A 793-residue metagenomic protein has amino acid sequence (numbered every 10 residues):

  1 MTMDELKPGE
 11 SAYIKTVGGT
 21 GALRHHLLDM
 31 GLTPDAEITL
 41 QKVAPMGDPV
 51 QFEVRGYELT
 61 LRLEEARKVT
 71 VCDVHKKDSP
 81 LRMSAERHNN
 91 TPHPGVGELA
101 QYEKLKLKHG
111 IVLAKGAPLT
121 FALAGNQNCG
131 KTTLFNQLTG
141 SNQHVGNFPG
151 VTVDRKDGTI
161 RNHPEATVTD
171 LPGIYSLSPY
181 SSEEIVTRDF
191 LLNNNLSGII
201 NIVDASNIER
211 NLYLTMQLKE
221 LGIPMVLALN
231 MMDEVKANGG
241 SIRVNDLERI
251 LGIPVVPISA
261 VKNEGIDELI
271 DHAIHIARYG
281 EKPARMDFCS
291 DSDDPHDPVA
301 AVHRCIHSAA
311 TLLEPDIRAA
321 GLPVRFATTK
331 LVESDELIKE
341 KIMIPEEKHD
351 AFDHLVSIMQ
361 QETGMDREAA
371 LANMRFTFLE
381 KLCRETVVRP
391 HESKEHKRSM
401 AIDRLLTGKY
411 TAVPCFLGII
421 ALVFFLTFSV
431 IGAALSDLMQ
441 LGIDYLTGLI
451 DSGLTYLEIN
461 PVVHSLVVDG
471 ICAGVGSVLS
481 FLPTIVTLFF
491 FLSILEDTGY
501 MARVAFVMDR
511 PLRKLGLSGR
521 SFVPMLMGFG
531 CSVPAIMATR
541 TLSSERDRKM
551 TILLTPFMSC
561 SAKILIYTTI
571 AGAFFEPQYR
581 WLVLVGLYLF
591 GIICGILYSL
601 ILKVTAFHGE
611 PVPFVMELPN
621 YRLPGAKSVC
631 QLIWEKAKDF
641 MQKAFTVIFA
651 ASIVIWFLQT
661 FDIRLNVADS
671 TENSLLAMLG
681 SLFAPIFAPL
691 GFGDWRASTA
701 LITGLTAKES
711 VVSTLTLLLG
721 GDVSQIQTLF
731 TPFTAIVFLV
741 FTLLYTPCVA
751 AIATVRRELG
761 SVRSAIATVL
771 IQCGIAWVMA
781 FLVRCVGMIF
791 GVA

Functional and structural regions predicted by a protein language model:
P94-S176: Conserved G1/Walker A P-loop phosphate-binding module
H163, R188-P254, I566-Y567: Conserved C-terminal guanine-recognition region of P-loop GTPase G domains, centered on the G4
V226, K236-H391: Alpha-helical transmembrane helix bundles of large polytopic membrane transport and channel proteins
I358-E362, A369-N373, R389, V430-I471 (+5 more regions): Extended, low-charge hydrophobic alpha-helical regions
L406-F506: Core alpha-helical transmembrane segments of integral membrane proteins
C415-L426, L488-S493, A571-A573, L587-I601 (+3 more regions): Hydrophobic core segments of alpha-helical transmembrane domains in multi-pass membrane transport and ion-translocation
Y445-L449, A502-S532, H608-L632, L676: Juxtamembrane inter-helical linkers in multi-pass membrane proteins
S561-L584, A750-S761, L782-A793: Transmembrane helix-loop junctions at the membrane interface of multipass transporters and ion channels
